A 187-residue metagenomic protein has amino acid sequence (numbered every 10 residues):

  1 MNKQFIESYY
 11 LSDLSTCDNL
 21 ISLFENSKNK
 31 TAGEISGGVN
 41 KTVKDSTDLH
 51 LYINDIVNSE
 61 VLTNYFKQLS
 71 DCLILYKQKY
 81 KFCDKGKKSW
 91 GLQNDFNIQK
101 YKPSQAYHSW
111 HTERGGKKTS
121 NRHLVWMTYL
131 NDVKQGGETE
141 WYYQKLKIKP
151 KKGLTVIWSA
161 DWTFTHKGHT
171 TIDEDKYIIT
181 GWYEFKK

Functional and structural regions predicted by a protein language model:
M1-T155, T163-K187: Fe(II)/2-oxoglutarate oxygenase catalytic core
